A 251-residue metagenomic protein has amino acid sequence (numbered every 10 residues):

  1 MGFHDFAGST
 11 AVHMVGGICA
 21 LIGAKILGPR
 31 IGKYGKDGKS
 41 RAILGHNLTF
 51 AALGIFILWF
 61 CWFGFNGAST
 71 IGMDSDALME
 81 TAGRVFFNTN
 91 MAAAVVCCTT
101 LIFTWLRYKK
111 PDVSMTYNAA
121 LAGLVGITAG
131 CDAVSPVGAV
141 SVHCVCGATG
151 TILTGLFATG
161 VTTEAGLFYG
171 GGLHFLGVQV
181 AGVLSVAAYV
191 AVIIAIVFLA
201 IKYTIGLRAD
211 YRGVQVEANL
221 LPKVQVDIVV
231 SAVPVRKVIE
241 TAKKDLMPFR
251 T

Functional and structural regions predicted by a protein language model:
M1-T251: Glycine- and aromatic-enriched membrane alpha-helices
